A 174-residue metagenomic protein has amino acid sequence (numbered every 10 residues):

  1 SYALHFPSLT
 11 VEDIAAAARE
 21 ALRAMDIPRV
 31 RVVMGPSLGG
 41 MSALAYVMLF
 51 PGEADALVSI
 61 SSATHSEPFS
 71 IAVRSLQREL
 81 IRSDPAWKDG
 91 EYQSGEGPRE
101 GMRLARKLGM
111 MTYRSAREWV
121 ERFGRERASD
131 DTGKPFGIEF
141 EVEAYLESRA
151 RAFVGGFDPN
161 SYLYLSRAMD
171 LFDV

Functional and structural regions predicted by a protein language model:
S1-E12: Active-site machinery of serine-nucleophile hydrolases
E12-V32, M41, P51: Conserved acidic catalytic loop of the alpha/beta-hydrolase fold
D13, M41, R103, F157 (+1 more regions): Generic recognition of stable, solvent-exposed alpha-helical segments in well-folded globular domains
V33-G35, I60: Short beta-strand immediately N-terminal to the catalytic nucleophile in serine-hydrolase-like folds
G40-P51, L57: Short glycine-enriched nucleophile-adjacent loop and the immediately C-terminal alpha-helix near the catalytic center
E53, S59-A150: Alpha/beta-hydrolase-fold enzymes
S148-R149, L163-V174: Active-site nucleophile elbow and catalytic-triad environment of alpha/beta-hydrolase enzymes
